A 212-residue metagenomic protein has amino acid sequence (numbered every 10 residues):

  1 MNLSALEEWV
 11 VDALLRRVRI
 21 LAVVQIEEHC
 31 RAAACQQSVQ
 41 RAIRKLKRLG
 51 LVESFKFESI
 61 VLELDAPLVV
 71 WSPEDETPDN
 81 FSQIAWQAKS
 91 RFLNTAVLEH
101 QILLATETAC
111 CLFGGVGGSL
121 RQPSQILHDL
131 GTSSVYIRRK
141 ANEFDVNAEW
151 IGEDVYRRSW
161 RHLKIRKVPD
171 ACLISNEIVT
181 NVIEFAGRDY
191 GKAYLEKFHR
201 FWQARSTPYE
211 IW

Functional and structural regions predicted by a protein language model:
M1-C111, S119: Nuclease-adjacent, charged terminal/linker segments that flank catalytic cores
L14, C30, I43-K47, V135-E143 (+1 more regions): Hydrophobic, Leu/Ile/Phe/Ala-enriched alpha-helical segments that form helix-helix packing faces
S38-R41, I126-L130, S134, R166 (+1 more regions): Short, well-structured alpha-helical interface segments that form or flank functional binding sites
L51-V52, E143-D145: A SAM-dependent methyltransferase catalytic signature shared across enzymes that methylate proteins
E76, I84-S90, Q122-L127, D145-G191: Active-site metal-binding core of divalent-cation-utilizing nuclease and nuclease-like domains
R91, E107-A141: Surface-exposed beta-loop interaction hotspot
T180-N181, F185-W212: Catalytic cores of nucleic-acid endonucleases
